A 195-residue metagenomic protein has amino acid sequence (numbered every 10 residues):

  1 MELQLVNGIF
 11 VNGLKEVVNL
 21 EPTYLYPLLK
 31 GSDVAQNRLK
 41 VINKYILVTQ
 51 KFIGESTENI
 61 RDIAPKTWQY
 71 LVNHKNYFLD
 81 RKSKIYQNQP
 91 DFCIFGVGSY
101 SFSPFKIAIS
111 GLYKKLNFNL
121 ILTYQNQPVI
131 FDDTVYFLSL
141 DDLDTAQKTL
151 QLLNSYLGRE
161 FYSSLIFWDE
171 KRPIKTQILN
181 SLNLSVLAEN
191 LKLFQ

Functional and structural regions predicted by a protein language model:
M1-F194: Polybasic, glycine- and aromatic-enriched phosphate-binding surface used to engage nucleic acids
